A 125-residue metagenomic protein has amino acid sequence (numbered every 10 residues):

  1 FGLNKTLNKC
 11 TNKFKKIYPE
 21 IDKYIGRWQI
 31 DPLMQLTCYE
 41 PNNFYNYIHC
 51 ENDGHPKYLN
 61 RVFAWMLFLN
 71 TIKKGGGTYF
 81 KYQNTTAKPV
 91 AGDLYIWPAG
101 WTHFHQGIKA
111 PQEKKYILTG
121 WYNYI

Functional and structural regions predicted by a protein language model:
F1-L94, T102-I125: Fe(II)/2-oxoglutarate oxygenase catalytic core
